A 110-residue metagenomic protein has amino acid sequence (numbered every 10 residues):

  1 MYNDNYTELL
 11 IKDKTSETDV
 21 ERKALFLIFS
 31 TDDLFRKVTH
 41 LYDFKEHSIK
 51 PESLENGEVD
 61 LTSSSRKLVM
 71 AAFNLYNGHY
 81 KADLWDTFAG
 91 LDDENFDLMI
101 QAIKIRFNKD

Functional and structural regions predicted by a protein language model:
M1-D60, N77-D110: Extended, charge-biased low-complexity segments that typically form long amphipathic alpha-helices/coiled-coils
